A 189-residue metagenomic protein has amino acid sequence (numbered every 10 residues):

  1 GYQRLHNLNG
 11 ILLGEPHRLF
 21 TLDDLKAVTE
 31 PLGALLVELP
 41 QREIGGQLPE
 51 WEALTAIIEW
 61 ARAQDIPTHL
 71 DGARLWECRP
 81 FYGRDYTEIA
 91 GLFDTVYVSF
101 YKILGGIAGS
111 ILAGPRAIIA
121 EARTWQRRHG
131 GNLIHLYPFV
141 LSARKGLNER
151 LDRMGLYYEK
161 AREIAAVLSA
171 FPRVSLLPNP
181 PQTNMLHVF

Functional and structural regions predicted by a protein language model:
G1-F189: Conserved PLP-enzyme active-site core in the AAT-like
